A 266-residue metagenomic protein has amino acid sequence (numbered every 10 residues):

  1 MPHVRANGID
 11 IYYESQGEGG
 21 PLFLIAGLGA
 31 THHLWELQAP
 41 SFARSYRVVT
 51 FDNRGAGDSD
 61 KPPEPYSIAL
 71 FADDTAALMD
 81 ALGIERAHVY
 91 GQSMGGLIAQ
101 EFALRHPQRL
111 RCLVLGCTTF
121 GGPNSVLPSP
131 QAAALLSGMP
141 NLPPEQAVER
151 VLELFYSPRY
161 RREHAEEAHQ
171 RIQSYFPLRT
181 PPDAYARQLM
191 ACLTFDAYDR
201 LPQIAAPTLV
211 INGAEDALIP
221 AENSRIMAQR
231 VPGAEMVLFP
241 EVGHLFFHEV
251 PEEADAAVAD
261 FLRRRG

Functional and structural regions predicted by a protein language model:
A6-E64: Conserved HGGG/HGGXW glycine-rich cap/lid loop of the alpha/beta-hydrolase fold
V49-G91: Active-site loop/oxyanion-hole signature of alpha/beta-hydrolase fold enzymes
G91, G95, A99: Gly/Ala-rich beta-loop-alpha elbow adjacent to hydrolase catalytic centers
Q100, L104, R111-N141: Flexible "cap/lid" loop of the alpha/beta hydrolase fold
N124, E145-R200: Conserved alpha/beta-hydrolase catalytic His-Asp/Glu region
I204, V210-N212, D216: Short beta-strand/loop motif that positions the catalytic acidic residue of the alpha/beta-hydrolase fold
A217-N223: Conserved alpha/beta-hydrolase "acid-adjacent" motif
A234-G266: Catalytic active-site module of serine/aspartate enzymes centered on a nucleophile-bearing elbow/loop
